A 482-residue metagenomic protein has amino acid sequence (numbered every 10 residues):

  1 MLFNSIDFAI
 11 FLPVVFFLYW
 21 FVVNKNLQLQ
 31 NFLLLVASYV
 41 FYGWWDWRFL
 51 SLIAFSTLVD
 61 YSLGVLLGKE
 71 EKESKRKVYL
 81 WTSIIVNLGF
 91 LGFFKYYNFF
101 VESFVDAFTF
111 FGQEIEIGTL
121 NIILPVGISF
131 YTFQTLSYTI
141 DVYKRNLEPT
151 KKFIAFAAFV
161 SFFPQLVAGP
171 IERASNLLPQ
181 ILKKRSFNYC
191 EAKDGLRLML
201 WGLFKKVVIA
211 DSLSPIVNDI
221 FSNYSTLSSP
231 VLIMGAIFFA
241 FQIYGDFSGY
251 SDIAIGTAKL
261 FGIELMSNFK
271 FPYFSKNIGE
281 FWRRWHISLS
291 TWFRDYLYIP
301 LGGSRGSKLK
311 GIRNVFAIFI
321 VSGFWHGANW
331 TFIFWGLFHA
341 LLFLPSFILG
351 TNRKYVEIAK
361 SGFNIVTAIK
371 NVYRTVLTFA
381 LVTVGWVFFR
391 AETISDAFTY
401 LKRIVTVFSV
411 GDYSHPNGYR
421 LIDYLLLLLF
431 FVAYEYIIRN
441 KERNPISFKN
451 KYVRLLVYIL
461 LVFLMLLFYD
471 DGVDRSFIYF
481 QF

Functional and structural regions predicted by a protein language model:
M1-F431, Y436-Q481: Membrane-embedded transmembrane alpha-helical bundles that form the catalytic cores of multi-pass lipid-modifying
